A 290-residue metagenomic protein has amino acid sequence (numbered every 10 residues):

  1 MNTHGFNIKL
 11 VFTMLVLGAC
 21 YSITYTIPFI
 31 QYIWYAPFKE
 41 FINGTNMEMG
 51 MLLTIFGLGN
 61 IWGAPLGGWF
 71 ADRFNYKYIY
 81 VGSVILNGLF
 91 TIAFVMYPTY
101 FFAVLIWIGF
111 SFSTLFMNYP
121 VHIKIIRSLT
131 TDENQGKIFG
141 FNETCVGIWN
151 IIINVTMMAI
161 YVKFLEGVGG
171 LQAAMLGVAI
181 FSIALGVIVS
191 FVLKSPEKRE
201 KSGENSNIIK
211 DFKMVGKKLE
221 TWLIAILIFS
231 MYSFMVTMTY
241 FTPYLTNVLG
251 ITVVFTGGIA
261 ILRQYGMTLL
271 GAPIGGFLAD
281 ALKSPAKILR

Functional and structural regions predicted by a protein language model:
M1-I8, P196-I224: Juxtamembrane intracellular "pre-TM" segments in multi-pass secondary transporters
Q31-I33, N150-N154, K218-M267, G271-A272: Extracytoplasmic gate region of multi-pass secondary transporters
G63-N75, G271-S284: Helix-to-loop junctions at the C-terminal end of transmembrane segments in multipass secondary transporters
Y80, I288-L289: Primarily marks hydrophobic transmembrane alpha-helices of the MFS/SLC 12-helix fold
I85-T99: C-terminal ends and interior cores of transmembrane alpha-helices in multi-pass membrane transporters/permeases
G109-T144: Cytoplasmic helix-loop-helix junction between adjacent transmembrane helices in 12-TM secondary transporters
G136-Y161: Glycine-rich segments within core transmembrane alpha-helices of 12-TM secondary carriers
A179-E200: C-terminal membrane-cytosol helix-exit motif in multi-pass small-molecule transporters
